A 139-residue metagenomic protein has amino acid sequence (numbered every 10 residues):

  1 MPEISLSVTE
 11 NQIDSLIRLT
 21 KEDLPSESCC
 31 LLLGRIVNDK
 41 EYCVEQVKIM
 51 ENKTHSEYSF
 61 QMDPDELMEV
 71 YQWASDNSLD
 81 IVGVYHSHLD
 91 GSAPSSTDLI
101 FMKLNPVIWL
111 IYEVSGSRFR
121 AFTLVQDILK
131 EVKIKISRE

Functional and structural regions predicted by a protein language model:
M1-D80, D90-E139: Conserved beta-strand-loop surface patch within small alpha/beta domains used for substrate/adaptor or ligand engagement
V84: Conserved, mostly hydrophobic/aromatic
S87: Short, well-ordered beta-to-alpha junction loops that form the rim of enzyme active sites and present histidine/acidic
